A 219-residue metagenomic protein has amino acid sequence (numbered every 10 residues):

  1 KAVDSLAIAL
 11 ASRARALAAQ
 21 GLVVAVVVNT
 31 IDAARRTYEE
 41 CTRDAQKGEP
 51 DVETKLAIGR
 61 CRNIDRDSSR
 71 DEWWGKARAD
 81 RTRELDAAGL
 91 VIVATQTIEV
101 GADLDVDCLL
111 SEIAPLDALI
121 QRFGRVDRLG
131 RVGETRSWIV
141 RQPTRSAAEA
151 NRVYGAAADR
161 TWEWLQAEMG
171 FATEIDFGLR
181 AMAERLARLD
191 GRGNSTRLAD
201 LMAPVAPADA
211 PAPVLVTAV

Functional and structural regions predicted by a protein language model:
K1-L17: Interdomain hinge/linker at the junction between the two RecA-like core domains of SF2 helicases
S12-A19, D32, R36-K76, A114-P115 (+1 more regions): C-terminal helicase lobe and adjacent C-terminal extensions/tails of nucleic-acid helicase motors
A16-A19, G48-E49, R78-A87, G101-D103: Conserved catalytic network of the ASCE P-loop NTPase/AAA+ motor domain
V23-V27, V91: Residue-level preference for the first positions of well-ordered beta-strands
V28-I31, A94-I98, L104, I113 (+1 more regions): A short beta-strand-to-loop transition that corresponds to the Sensor-1 phosphate-sensing loop of AAA+ P-loop ATPases
R83-E99, S111: Conserved two-lobed SF2 helicase motor
C108: Conserved phosphoryl-transfer motifs of two-component systems
